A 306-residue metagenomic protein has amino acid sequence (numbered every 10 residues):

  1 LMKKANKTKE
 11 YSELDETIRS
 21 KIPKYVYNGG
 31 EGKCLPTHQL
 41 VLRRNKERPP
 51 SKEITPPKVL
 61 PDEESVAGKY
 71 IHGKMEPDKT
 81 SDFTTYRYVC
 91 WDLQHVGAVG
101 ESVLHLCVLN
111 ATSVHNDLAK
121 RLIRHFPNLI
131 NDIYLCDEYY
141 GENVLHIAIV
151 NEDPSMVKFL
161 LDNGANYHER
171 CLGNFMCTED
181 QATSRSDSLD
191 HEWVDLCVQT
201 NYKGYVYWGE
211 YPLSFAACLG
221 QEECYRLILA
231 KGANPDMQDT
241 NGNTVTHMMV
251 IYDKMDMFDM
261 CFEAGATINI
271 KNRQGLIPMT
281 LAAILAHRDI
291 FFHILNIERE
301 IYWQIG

Functional and structural regions predicted by a protein language model:
L1-E222, R226, A230, F292 (+1 more regions): Intrinsically disordered, low-complexity regulatory segments in ankyrin-centric signaling systems
C107, C261-A264, I268-I270, G275-G306: Alpha-helical protein-protein interaction/assembly modules
N166, N234, T267: Residue-level detector of anion-binding/catalytic polar loops
A230-K231, D236: Eukaryotic tandem repeat interaction scaffolds
D253-D256, D289: Conserved P-loop NTPase motor core
